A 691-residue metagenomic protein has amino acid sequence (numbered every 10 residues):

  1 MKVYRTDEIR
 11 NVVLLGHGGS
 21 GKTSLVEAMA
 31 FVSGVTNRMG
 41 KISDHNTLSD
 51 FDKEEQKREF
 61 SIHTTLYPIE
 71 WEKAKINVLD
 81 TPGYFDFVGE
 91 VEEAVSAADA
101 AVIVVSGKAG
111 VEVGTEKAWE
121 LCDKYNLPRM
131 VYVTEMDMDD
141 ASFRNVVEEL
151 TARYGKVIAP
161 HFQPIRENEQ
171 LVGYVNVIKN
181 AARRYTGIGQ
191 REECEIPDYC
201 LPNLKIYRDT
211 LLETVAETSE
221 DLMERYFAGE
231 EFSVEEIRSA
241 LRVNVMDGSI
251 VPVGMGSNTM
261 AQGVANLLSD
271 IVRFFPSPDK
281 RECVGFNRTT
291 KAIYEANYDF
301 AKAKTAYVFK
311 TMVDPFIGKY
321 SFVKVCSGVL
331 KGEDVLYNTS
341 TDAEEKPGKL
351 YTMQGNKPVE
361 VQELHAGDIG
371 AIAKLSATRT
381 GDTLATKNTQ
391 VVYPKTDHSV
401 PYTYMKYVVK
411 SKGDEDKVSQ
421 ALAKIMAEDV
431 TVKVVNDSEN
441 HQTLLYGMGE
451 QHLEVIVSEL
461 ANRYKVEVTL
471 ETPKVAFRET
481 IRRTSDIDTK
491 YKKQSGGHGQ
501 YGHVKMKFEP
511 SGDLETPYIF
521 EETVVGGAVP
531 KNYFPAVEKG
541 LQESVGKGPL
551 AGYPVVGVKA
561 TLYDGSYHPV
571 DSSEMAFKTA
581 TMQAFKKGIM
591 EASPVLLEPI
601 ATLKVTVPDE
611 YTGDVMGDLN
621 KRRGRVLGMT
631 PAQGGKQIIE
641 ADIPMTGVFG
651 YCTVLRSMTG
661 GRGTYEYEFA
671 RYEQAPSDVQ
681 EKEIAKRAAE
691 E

Functional and structural regions predicted by a protein language model:
M1-E691: Structural and coupling elements of P-loop NTPases
